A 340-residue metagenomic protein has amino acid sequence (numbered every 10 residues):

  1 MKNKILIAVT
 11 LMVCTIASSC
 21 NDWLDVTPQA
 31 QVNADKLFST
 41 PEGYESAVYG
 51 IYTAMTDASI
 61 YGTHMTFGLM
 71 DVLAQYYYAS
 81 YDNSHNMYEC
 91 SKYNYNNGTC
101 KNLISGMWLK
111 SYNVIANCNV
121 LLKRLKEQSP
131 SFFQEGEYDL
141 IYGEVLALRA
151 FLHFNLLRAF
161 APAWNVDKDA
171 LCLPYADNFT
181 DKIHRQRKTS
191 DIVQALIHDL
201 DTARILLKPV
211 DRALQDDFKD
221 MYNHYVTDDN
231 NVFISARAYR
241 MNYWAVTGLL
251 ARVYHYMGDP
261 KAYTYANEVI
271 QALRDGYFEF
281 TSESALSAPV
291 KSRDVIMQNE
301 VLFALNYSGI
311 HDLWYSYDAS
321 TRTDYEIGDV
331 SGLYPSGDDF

Functional and structural regions predicted by a protein language model:
M1-Q29: Bacterial Sec-dependent N-terminal signal peptides
C20-D71, A266: Membrane-proximal, proline-rich intrinsically disordered regions
E45, H85-F160, K182-S190, I205-L207: Conserved, well-structured interaction surfaces
S46, I234-M241, P260-F340: Hydrophobic-face positions in mid-chain alpha helices that act as interaction patches
V48, I115-C118, V193, L200 (+1 more regions): Inward-facing hydrophobic residues that define packing positions of alpha-helical scaffold repeats
L152, A251-V253: Residue-level signature for tetratricopeptide repeat
L157-W164, D211, Y256-P260: Short coil/turn linking the two alpha-helices of tandem helical-hairpin repeats
